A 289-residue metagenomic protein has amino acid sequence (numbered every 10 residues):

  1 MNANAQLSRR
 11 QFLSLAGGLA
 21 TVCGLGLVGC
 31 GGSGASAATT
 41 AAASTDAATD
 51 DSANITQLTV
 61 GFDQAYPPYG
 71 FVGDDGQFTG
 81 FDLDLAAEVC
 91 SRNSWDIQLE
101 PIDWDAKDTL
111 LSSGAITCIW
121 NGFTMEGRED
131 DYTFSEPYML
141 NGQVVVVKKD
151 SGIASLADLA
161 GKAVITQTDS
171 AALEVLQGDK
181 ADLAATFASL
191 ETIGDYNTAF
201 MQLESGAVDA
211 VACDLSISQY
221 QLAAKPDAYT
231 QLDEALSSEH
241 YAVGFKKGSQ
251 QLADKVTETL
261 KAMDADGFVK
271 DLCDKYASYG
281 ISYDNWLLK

Functional and structural regions predicted by a protein language model:
M1-Q11, L15-G26, C30: N-terminal secretory signal peptides
L25, G32, A171-E191, T230-Q231 (+1 more regions): Ligand-binding clefts/hinges and TM-proximal coupling segments of bilobed small-molecule sensing domains
L27-A41: Bacterial lipoprotein signal-peptidase II cleavage site
G31, L83-R92, D158, K162 (+2 more regions): Extended ligand-binding regions for polar small-molecule ligands
Q64, L140-V147, L215, Q219 (+2 more regions): Periplasmic-binding protein-like
Q64-P67, F78-S91, F123, V144-N197 (+2 more regions): Bilobed "Venus flytrap"/periplasmic-binding protein-like clamshell domains and structurally analogous long
A87, D96-D158: Acidic, polar ligand-binding/catalytic clefts
A106-T109, G122-D131, V175-G178, E204-S237: A ligand-binding cleft/hinge motif common to bilobed small-molecule-binding domains
